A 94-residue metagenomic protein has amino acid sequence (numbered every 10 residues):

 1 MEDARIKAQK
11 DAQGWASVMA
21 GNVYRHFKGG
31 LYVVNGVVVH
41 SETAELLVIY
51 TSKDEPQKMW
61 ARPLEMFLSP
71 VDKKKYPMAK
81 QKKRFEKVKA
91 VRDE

Functional and structural regions predicted by a protein language model:
M1-E94: Mixed-charge, low-complexity intrinsically disordered regions
